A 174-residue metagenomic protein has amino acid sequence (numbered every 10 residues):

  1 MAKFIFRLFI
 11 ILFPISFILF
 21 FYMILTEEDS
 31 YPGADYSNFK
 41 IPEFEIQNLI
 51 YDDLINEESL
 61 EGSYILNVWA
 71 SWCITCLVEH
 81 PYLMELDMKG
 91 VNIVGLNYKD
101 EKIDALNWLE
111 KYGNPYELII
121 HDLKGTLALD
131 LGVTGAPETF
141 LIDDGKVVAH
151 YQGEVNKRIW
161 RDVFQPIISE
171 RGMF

Functional and structural regions predicted by a protein language model:
M1-E45: N-terminal targeting signals for export/organelle localization
M1-L8, E28-D29, M88, Q165-F174: Short, Lys/Arg-enriched, disordered terminal segments
I46-Q47, L118-D122: Short acidic-hydrophobic, aromatic-tinged amphipathic segments that line or gate anion-handling sites
L54-L77: Short active-site neighborhood of thiol/selenol oxidoreductases, capturing the structured segment around
I65-L66, I93, T139: Hydrophobic beta-strand anchors of alpha/beta hydrolase catalytic cores
L77-Y112, L123-D130: Structural microenvironment flanking redox-active thiols in thiol-disulfide oxidoreductases
K111-P115, D122-I168: Thiol/disulfide oxidoreductase modules built on the thioredoxin-like
